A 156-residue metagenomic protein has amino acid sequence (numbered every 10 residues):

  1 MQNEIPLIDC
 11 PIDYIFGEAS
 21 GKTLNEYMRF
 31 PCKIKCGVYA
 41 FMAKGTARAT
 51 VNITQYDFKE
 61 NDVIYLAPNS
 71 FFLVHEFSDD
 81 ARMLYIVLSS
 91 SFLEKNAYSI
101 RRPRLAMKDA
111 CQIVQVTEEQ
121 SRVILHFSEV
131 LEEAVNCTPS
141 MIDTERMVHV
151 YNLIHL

Functional and structural regions predicted by a protein language model:
M1-D62: Generic protein-terminus/edge-of-domain signal
Q2-C10, H75-C137: A hydrophobic/aromatic-rich effector-binding and dimerization subdomain of bacterial HTH-type transcriptional regulators
T23-M28, F72, E94-N96: A short, acidic/glycine-rich surface segment
K35-C36, E60, D80-R82, T144 (+1 more regions): A structure-centric signal for secondary-structure junctions around beta-strands
V38-F41, V123-V130, V150, I154: Amphipathic, well-ordered alpha-helical segments in soluble domains
M42-K44, A67, F77: A short, compositionally biased micro-patch
I64, P68-V74, L93: Histidine-centered metal-chelating micro-motifs
E119, C137-L153: All-alpha amphipathic helical-bundle segments outside canonical DNA-binding/catalytic cores that form hydrophobic
